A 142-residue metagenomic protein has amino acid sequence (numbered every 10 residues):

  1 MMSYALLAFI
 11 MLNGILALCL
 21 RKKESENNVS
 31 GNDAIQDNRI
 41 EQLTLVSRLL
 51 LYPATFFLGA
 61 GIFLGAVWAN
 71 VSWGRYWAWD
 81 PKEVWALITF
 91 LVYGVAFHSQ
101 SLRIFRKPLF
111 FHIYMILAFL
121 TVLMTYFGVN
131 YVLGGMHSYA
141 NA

Functional and structural regions predicted by a protein language model:
M1-E24, Q42-S72, P81-A142: Hydrophobic cores of alpha-helical transmembrane segments in multi-pass integral membrane proteins
E24-D37: Juxtamembrane inter-helical linkers in multi-pass membrane proteins
